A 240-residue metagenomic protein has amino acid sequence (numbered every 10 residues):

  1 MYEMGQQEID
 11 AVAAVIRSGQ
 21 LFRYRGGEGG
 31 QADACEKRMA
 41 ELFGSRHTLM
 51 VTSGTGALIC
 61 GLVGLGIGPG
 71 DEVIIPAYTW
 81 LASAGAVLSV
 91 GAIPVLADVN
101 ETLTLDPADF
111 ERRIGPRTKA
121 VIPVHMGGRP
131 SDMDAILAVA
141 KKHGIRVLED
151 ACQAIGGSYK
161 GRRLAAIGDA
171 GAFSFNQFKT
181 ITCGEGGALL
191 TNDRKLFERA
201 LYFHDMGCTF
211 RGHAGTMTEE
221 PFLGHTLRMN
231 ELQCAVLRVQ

Functional and structural regions predicted by a protein language model:
M1-G64, G68, V90, K141 (+2 more regions): Conserved PLP-binding active-site segment in aminotransferase class I/II-type PLP enzymes
Q6-D10, A14-R17, D33-E41, A108-P116 (+3 more regions): Replace "anionic and nucleotidyl ligands
Q20, G27, A154-K160, I167-Q240: Active-site region of PLP-dependent enzymes
E28-A32, G54-L58, W80, L103 (+2 more regions): Conserved donor sugar-nucleotide recognition element shared by glycan-biosynthetic enzymes
M50, I75, L189: Conserved SAM-binding loop
V63-A151, S158: PLP-dependent aminotransferase-like
V139, H143-G144, R162-A170: Radical SAM/AdoMet-radical enzyme domain recognition
